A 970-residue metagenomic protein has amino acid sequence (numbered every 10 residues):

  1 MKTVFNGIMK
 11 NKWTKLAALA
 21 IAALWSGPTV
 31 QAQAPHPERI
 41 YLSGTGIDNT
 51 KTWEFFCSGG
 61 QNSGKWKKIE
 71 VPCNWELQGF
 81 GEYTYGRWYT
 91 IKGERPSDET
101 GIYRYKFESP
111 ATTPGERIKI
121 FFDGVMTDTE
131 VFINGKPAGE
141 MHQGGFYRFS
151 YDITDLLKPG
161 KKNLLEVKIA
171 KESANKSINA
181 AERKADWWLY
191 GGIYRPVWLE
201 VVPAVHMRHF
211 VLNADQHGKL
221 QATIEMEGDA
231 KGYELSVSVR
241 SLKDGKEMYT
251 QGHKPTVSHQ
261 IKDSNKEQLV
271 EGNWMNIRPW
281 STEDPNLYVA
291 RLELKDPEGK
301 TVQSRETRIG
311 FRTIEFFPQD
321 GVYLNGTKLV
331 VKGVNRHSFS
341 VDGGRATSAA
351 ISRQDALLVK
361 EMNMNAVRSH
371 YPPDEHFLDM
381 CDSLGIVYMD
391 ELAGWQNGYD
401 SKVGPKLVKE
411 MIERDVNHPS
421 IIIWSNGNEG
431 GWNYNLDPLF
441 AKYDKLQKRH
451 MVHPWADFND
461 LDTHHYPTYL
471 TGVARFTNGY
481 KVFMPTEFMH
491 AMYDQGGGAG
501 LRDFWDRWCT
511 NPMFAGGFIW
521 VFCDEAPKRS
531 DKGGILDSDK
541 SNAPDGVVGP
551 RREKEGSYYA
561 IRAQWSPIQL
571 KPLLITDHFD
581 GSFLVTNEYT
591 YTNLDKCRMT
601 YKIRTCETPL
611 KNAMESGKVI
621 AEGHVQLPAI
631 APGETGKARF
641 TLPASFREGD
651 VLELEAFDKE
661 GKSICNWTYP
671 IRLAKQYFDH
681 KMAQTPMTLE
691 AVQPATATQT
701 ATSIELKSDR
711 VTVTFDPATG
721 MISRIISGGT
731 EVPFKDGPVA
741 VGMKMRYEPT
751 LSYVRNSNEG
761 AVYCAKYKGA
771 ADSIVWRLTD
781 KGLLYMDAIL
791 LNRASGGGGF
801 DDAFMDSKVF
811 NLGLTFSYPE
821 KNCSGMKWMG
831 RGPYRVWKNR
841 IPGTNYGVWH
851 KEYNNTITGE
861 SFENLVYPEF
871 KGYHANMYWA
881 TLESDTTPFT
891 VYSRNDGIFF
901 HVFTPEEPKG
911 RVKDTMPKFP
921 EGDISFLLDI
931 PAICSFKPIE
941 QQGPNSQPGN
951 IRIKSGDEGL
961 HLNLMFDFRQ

Functional and structural regions predicted by a protein language model:
N11, Q33-F121, S173-D186, Y190-I193 (+5 more regions): Extended carbohydrate-recognition surfaces in non-catalytic/accessory domains of CAZymes and lectin-like proteins
A34-I40, F56-S58, N74, D98-H209 (+6 more regions): Accessory beta-strand-rich segments of carbohydrate-active enzymes
T45-G64, E70, E76-Q78, D98 (+7 more regions): Substrate-binding clefts and catalytic carboxylate motifs of secreted carbohydrate-active enzymes
Q78-S109, T113-F122, M126-I133, E140-M141 (+8 more regions): Active-site-adjacent substrate/metal-binding segments within catalytic domains of carbohydrate-active enzymes
G124, I169-K171, S281, S645-R647 (+1 more regions): Beta-strand/loop-rich accessory regions of lumenal/periplasmic or secreted enzymes, predominantly carbohydrate-active
I133, K219-V257, G581-Q626, A638-R639 (+1 more regions): Beta-strand-rich binding/interaction modules
K158-K161, E225-F317, E653, D658-Q684: Extended acidic/polar, glycine-enriched regions that form or flank non-catalytic beta-rich accessory modules
A350-S352, A356-V359, A366-G556, A560: Substrate-binding/catalytic cleft of secreted carbohydrate-active enzymes, primarily glycoside hydrolases
